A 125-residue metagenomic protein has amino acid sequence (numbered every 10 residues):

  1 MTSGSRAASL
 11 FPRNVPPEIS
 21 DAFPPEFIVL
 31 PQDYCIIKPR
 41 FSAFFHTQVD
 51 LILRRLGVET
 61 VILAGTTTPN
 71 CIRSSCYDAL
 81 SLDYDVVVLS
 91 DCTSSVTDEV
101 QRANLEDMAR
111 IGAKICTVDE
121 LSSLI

Functional and structural regions predicted by a protein language model:
M1-V58: Active-site alpha/beta core segments
E59, D85, K114: Residue-level detector of anion-binding/catalytic polar loops
I62-T66, D83-D98: A short glycine-rich beta-strand->turn/loop micro-motif centered on a GG-aromatic cluster
P69-R73: Glycine-rich phosphate-binding loop at the start of an alpha helix
L80-S81, A109: Anion (oxyanion) recognition and catalysis
S95-R110: Active-site-proximal loop->helix
A113-I125: A charged, well-structured terminal subsegment
